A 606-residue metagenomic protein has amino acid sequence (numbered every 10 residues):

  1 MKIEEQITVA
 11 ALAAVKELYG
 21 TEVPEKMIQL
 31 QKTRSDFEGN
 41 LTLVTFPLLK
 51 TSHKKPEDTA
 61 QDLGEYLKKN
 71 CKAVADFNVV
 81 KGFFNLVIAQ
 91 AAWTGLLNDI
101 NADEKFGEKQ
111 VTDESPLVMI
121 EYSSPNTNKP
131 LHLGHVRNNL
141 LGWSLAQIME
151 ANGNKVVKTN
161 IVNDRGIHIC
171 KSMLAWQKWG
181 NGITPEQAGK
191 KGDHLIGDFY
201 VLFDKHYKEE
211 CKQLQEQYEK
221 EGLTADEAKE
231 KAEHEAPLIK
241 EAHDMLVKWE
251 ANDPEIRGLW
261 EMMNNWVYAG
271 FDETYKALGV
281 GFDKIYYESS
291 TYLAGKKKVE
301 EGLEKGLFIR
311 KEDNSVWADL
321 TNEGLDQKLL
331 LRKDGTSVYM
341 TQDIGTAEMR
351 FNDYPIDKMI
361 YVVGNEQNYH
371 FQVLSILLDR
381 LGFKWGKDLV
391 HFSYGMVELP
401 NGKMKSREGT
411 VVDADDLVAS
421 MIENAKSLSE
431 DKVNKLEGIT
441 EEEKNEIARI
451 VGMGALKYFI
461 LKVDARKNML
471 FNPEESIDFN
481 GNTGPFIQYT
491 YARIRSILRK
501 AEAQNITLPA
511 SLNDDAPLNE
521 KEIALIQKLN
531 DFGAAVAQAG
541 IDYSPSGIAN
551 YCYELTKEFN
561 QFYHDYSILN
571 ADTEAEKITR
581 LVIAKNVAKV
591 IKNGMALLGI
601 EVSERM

Functional and structural regions predicted by a protein language model:
M1-T94, T112-M606: Non-catalytic interaction-recognition regions
A92-K109: Secondary-structure boundary elements
